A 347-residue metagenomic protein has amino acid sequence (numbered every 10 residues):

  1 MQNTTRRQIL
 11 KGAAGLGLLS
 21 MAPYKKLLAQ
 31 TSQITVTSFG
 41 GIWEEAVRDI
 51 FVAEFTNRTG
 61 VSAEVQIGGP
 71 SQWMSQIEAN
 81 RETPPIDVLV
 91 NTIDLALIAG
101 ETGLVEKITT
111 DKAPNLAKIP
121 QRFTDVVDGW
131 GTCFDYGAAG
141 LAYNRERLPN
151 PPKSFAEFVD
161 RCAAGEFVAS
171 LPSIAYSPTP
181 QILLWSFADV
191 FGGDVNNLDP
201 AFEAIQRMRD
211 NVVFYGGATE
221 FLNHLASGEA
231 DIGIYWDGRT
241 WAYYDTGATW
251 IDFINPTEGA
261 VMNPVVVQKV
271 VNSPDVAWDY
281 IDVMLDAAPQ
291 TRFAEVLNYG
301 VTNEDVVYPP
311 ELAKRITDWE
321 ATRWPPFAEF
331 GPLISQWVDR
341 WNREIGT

Functional and structural regions predicted by a protein language model:
Q2, Q8-L27: N-terminal export signals
Q30-A96: Early extracytoplasmic/lumenal segment of secretory-pathway proteins
G41-R48, P85-V213, T219-A226: Extracytoplasmic ligand-binding site segments that recognize negatively charged/polar headgroups
V47, A164-Y176, M284-Y308: Periplasmic-binding protein-like
D94-I98, A226-S227, D231-T249: A ligand-binding cleft/hinge motif common to bilobed small-molecule-binding domains
G137, F202-M208, Y215, Y244-V271: Periplasmic-binding protein-like
A142-R147, L184-V190, N263-V276, V283-M284 (+1 more regions): A bilobed periplasmic-binding-protein/Venus flytrap-type ligand-binding module shared by bacterial periplasmic
Q290-T347: C-terminal capping/gating helix-and-loop segments adjacent to ligand/active sites or protein-protein/ligand interfaces
